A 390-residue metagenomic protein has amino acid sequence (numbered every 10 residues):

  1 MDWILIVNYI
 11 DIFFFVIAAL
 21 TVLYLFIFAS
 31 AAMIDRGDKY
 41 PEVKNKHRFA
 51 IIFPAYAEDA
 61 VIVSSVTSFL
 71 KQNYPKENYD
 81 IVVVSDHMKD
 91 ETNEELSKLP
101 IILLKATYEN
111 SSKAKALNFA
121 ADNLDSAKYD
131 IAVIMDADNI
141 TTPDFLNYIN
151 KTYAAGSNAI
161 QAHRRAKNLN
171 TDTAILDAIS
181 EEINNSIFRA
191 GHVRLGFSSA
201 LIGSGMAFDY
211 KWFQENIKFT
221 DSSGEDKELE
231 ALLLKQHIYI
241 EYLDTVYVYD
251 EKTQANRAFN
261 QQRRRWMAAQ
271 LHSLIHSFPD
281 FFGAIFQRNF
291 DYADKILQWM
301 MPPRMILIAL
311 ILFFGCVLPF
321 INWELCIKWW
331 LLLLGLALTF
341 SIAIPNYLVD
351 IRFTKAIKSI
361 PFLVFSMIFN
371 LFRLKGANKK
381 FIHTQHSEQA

Functional and structural regions predicted by a protein language model:
M1-N45, N346-D350, M367: N-terminal membrane-anchoring/stem segments of glycan-assembly enzymes
S30-I34, P41-V43, Q298-N378: Membrane-embedded multi-pass helical conduit in multi-pass membrane proteins, especially envelope-biosynthetic
R48-A50, D80, E228: Cell-envelope/extracellular polymer assembly enzymes that use nucleotide-activated donors
V63, K89-S97, D144: Acidic helix N-cap motif at the loop->helix transition within catalytic regions of sugar-transfer enzymes
T67-N78: Short, acidic, metal-binding catalytic loop of nucleotide-sugar glycosyltransferases
V82-N93, Y108-N110, I140: A conserved acidic beta->alpha catalytic loop
K105-A120, L124-S126, P143-D221, R264 (+2 more regions): Long helical/loop segments within the catalytic core of UDP-sugar-dependent glycosyltransferases, especially the large
K128-I140: Short beta-strand-to-loop acidic/aromatic patch adjacent to the donor-nucleotide binding site
